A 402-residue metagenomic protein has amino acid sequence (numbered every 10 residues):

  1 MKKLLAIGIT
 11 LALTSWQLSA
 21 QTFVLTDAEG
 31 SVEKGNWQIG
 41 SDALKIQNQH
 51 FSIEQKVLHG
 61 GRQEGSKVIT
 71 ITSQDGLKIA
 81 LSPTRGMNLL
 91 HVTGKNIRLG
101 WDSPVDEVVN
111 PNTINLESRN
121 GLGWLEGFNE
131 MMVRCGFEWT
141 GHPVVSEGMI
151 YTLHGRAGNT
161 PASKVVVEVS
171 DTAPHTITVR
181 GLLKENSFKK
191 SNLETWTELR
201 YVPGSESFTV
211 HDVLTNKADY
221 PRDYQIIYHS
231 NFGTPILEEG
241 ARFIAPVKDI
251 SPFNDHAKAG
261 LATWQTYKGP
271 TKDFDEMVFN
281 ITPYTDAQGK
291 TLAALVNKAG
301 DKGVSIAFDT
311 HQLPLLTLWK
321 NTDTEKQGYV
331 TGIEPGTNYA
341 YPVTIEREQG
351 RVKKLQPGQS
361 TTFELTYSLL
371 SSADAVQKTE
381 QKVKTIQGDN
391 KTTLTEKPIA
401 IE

Functional and structural regions predicted by a protein language model:
K2-I7: Sec-dependent signal peptide recognition, specifically the positively charged N-region followed immediately by
L11-A12, E238: Repetitive helical segments and hydrophobic/amphipathic motifs
T14-Q17: N-terminal signal peptide c-region/cleavage motif recognized by signal peptidases
Q21-T209, P221, F232-G269, T282-E402: Surface-exposed acidic/polar loop and edge beta-strand patches at domain peripheries
I226-F232: Surface-exposed beta-strand/loop patches in extracellular or lumenal glycoproteins
